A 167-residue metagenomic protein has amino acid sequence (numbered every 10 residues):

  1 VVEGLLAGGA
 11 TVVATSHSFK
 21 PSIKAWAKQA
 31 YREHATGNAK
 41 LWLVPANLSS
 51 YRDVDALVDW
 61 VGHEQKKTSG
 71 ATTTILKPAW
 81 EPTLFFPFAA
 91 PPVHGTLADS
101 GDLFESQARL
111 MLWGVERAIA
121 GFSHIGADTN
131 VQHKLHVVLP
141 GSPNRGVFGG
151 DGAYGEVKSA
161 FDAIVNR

Functional and structural regions predicted by a protein language model:
V1-V13: Canonical Rossmann dinucleotide-binding motif of NAD(H)/NADP(H)-dependent dehydrogenases/reductases, specifically
T11-V13, W42, V138: A structural signal for isolated positions on well-ordered beta-strands in alpha/beta enzyme cores
T15-P21, L48: N-terminal Rossmann-fold cofactor-binding loop
A30, A56-K77: Short amphipathic alpha-helix with an adjacent loop that forms part of the alpha/beta core around
A30-R52, A56: Rossmann-fold cofactor-recognition segment
H34-A39, G70-E81, D128-K134: Short helix-terminating capping/connector loops at secondary-structure junctions
P45, T68-P92, L139: Rossmann-fold scaffold of SDR-type NAD(P)-dependent oxidoreductases
A89-R167: Catalytic loop of short-chain dehydrogenase/reductase
